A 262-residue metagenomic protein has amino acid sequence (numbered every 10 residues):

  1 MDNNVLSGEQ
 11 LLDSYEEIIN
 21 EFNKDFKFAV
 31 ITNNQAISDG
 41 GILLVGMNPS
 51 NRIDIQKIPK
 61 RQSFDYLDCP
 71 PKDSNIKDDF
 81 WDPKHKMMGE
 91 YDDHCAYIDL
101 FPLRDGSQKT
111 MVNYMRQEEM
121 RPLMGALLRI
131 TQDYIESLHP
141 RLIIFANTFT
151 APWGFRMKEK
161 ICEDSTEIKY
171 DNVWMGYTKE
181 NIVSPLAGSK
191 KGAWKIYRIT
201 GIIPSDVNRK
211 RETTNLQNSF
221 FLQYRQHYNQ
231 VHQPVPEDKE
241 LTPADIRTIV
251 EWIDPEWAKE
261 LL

Functional and structural regions predicted by a protein language model:
M1-I76, F80-P83, L127-Y134, Y197-T214 (+2 more regions): Active-site and ligand/interface coordination hotspots across diverse enzymes and nucleic-acid-associated assemblies
D39-I42, G89-C95, R209-L222: Beta-strand-turn-beta hairpins that frame and shape the catalytic cleft of phosphate-ester-processing enzymes
V45-M47, I98-L100, F145-T148: Short His-Asn-centered micro-motif
R52, G89-T110: Short, contiguous, well-structured surface segments enriched in hydrophobic/aromatic residues
S63-I76, R104-G125: Surface-exposed cleft-lining segments at the edges of enzyme active sites
N75-Y97: Active-site machinery of serine-nucleophile hydrolases
T110-L262: Glycine/proline-rich loop-helix segments at beta-alpha junctions forming the active-site rim of enzyme cores
